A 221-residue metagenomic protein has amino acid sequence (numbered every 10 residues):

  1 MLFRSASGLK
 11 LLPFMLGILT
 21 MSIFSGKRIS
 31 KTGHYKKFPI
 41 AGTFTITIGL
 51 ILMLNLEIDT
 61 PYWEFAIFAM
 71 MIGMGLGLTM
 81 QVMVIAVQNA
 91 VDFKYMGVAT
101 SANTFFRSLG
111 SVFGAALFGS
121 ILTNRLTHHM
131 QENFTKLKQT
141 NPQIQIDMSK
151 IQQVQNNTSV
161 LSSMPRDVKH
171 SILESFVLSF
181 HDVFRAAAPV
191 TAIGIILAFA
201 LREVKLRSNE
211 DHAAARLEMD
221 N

Functional and structural regions predicted by a protein language model:
M1-V98, G194: Transmembrane core module of solute transporters
G26, V82-A86, S108, H128 (+1 more regions): N-terminal low-complexity, intrinsically disordered patches enriched in charged
L54, R202-E203: Generic structural signal for alpha-helix termini and adjacent loop/cap motifs
I85, D92, R207-N209, D220: Short amphipathic alpha-helical "recognition" segments used for binding
A102-F106: Hydrophobic alpha-helical segments of secondary membrane carriers
R107-R202, S208, A215-N221: Hydrophobic transmembrane architecture of multi-pass small-molecule transporters
